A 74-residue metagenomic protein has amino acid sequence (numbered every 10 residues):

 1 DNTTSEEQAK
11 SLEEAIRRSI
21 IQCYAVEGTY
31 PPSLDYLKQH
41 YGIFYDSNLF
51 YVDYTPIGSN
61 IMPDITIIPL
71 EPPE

Functional and structural regions predicted by a protein language model:
D1-S33: Conserved hydrophobic/amphipathic alpha-helical signal-anchor segments
I21-E74: Low-complexity, acidic interaction segments enriched in glycine
